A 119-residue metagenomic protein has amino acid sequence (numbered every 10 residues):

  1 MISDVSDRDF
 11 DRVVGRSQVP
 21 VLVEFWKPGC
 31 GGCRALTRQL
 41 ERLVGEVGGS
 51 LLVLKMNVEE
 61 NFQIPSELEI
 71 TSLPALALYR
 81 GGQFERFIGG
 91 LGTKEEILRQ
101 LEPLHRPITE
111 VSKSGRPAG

Functional and structural regions predicted by a protein language model:
S3-P20: A short beta-strand-turn-helix
V19, F62, L68-A77: Structural micro-motif
L22-V23, V53, L76: Hydrophobic beta-strand anchors of alpha/beta hydrolase catalytic cores
F25-C30: Aromatic-flanked redox-active Cys/Sec active sites in thiol-based oxidoreductases, especially the WC-centered
G32-V47: Typically the conserved alpha-helix immediately C-terminal to a functionally engaged Cys/Sec in thioredoxin-like
N57-E59: Conserved acidic residues
S72, A77-S112: Non-catalytic, surface beta->alpha helical segment in thiol-disulfide oxidoreductase systems
